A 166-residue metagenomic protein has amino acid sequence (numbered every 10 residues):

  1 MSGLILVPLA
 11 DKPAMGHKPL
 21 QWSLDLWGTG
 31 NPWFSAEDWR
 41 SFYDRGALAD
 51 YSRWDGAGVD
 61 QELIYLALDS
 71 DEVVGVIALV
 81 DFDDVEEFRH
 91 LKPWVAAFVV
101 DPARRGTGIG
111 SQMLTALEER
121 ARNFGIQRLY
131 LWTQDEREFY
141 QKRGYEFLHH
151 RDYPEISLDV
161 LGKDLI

Functional and structural regions predicted by a protein language model:
M1-K18, D25, L165-I166: Conserved N-terminal entry element of GNAT/NAT acetyltransferase domains
S23, W27-L66: Active-site rim helix/loop that mediates acceptor-substrate recognition in acyltransferases
E62, I156-V160: Short hydrophobic/aromatic beta-strand or adjacent loop that forms the aromatic wall/cage of a ligand/substrate-binding
E62-L66, E72-D83, W94, V99: Conserved beta-strand in the GNAT
F82-V95, R105, P154: A conserved beta-turn-beta hairpin within the catalytic core of GNAT-like acetyltransferases that forms part
A103-R104, G108-A116: Conserved acetyl-CoA pyrophosphate-binding loop and the N-cap/start of the following alpha-helix in GNAT-like
N123, Q127, Q134-S157: Conserved active-site alpha-helix within GNAT-family acetyltransferase domains
